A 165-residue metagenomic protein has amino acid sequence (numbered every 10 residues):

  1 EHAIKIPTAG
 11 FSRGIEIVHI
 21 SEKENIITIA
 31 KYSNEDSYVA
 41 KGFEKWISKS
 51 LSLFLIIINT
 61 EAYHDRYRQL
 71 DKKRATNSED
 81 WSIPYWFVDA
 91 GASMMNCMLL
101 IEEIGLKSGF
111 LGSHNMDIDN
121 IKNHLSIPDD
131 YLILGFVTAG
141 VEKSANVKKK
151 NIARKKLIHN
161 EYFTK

Functional and structural regions predicted by a protein language model:
E1-I58, F163-K165: N-terminal amphipathic, basic helical "cap/leader" segment at the start of enzyme domains
A3-I4, F54, R74-N123: Small-aliphatic-rich amphipathic alpha-helix that forms the alpha element of a beta-alpha
D36, K72-K73, I127-D129: Short, hinge-like loop/turn segments at secondary-structure boundaries
I58, L134-K165: C-terminal helix-cap and adjacent tail motif
T60, H114-I118, K143: Acidic, glycine-rich active-site loops and adjacent beta-strand->loop/helix elements that engage anionic groups
D65-K73: Short, flexible, mixed-charge acidic loops at enzyme active sites
K122-D129, N146-K149: Short proline/glycine-enriched turn/loop segments at secondary-structure junctions
